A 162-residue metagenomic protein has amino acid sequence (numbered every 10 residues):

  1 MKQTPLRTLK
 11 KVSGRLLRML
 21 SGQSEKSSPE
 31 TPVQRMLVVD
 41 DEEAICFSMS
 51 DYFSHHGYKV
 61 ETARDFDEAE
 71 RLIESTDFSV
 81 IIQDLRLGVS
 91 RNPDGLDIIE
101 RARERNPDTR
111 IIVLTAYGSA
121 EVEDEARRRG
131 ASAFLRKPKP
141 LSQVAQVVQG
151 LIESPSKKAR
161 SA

Functional and structural regions predicted by a protein language model:
M1-R35, S142-A162: Non-catalytic signal-transmission and effector/linker regions of two-component phosphorelay proteins
E43-E61: Two-component/phosphorelay signaling modules centered on CheY-like receiver
T62-V80, G88, E104: Acidic, metal-coordinating helix/loop segments flanking the phosphotransfer/catalytic sites of two-component signaling
R71, N92-D108, R128: Short amphipathic alpha-helix used as the core "switch/output" element in two-component signaling
I81, I111, F134-L135: Two-component signal transduction core modules
P93, D97, Y117-L135: Alpha4 helix (beta4-alpha4-beta5 surface) of REC/receiver domains from two-component response regulators
P138-K139: Hydrophobic/aromatic docking surface of two-component receiver
